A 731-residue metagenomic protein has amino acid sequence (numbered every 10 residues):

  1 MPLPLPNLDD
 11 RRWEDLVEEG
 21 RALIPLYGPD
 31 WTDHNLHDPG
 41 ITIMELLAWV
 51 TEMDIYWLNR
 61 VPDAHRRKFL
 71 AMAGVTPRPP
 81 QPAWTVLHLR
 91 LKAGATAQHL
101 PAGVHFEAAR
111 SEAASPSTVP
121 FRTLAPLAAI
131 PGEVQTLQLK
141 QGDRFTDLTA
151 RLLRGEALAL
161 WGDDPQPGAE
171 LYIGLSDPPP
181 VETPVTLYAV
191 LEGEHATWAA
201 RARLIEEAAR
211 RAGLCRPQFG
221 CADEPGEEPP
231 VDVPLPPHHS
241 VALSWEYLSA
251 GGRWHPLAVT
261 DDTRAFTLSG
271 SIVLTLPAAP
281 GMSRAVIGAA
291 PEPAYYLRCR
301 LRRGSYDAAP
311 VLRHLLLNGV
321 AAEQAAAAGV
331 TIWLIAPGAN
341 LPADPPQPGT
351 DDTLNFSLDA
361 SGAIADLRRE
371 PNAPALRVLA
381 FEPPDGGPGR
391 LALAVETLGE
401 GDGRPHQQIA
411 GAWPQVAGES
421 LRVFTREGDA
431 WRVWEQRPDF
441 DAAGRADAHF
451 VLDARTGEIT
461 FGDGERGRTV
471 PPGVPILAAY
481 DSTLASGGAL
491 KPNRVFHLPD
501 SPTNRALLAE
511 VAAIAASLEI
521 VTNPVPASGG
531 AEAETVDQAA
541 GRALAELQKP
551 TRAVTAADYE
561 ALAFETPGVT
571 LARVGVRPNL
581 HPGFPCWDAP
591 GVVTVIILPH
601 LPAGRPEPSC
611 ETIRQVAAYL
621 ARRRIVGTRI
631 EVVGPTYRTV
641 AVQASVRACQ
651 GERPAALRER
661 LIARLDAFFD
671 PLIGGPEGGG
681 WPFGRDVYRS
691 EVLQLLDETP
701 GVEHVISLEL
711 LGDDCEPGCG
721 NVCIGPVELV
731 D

Functional and structural regions predicted by a protein language model:
M1-D731: Signature of Asx- and small-polar-rich beta-strand/turn repeats characteristic of beta-solenoid architectures
